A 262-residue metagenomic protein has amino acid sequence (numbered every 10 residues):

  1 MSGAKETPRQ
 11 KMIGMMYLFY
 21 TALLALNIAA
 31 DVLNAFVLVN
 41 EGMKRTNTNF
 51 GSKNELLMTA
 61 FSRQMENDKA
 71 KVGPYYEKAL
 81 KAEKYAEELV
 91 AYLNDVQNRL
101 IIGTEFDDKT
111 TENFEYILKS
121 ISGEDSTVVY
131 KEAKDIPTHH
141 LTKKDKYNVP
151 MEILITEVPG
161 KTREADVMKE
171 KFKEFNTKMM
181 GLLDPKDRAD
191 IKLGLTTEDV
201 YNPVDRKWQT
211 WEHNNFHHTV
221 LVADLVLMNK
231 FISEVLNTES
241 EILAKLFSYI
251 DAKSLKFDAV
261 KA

Functional and structural regions predicted by a protein language model:
M1-K11: Juxtamembrane loop-transmembrane helix junctions in multi-pass integral membrane proteins, especially the extracellular
R9, F19-N47: Transmembrane signal-anchor/signal-peptide helices with a preference for the extracytoplasmic
M15-M16: Hydrophobic/aromatic interaction determinants used to assemble and anchor large protein complexes
Y20, R63, A70-G73, E77 (+3 more regions): Primarily heptad-repeat coiled-coil rod domains in cytosolic scaffolding/tethering proteins
E41-T59: Short extracytoplasmic/periplasmic juxtamembrane "stem" segments immediately C-terminal to an N-terminal membrane anchor
S52, D95-N98, I102, E241-A244 (+1 more regions): Heptad-repeat coiled-coil alpha-helices
M58-M179: Post-signal peptide N-terminal segment of secreted/secretory-pathway proteins
E152-A262: Extended, domain-scale alpha-helical bundle/helix-rich regions
